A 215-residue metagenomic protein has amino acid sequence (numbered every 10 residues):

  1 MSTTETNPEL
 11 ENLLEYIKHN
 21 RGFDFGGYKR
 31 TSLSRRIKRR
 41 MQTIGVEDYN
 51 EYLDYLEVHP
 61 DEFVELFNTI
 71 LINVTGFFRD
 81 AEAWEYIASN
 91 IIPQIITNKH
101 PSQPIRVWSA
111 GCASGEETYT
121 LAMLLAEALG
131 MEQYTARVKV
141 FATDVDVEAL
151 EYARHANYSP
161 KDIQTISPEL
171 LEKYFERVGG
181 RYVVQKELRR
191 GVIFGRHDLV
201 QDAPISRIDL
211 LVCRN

Functional and structural regions predicted by a protein language model:
M1-I105, D209-L210: A short N-terminal interaction module
N73-F77, S114-G115, Q201: Short strand->helix junction
F78-Q94, Y119, K186-D198: N-terminal "domain-start" segment that seeds a small globular fold
I91-K99, L125, L129, A203: Structural motif corresponding to the C-terminal cap of alpha-helices
P101-L121, T135, K139-F141: Conserved class I S-adenosyl-L-methionine
A110, M131-V212: Extended basic-aromatic, gly/pro-enriched interface segments that bind polyanionic ligands
E116, T120, E127, E148: Conserved SAM/SAH-binding loop-helix junction of Class I S-adenosyl-L-methionine-dependent methyltransferases
